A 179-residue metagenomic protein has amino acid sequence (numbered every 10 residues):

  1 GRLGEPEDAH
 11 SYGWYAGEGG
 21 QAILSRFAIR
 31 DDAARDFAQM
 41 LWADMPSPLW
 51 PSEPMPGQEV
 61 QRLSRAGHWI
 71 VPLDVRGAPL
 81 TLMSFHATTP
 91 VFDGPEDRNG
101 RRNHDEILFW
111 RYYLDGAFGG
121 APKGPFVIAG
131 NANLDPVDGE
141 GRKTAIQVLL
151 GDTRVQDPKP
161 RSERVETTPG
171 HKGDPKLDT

Functional and structural regions predicted by a protein language model:
G1-P79: Structured beta-strand-rich core segments of catalytic domains in phosphoester-bond hydrolases
A22-S25, A33, I70, T81-S84 (+3 more regions): Structural recognition of the beta-strand scaffold that forms the well-ordered cores of secreted hydrolase catalytic
A28-R30, T88-V91: Short loop/turn segments at secondary-structure transitions that flank enzyme active sites
A33-F37, M83, F92-D97: A short secondary-structure junction signal
P46-S47, S84-A87, G124: Short amphipathic alpha-helical segments, especially helix-boundary/capping motifs
V91-T179: Metal-dependent phosphoesterases centered on the DNase I-like endonuclease/exonuclease/phosphatase
